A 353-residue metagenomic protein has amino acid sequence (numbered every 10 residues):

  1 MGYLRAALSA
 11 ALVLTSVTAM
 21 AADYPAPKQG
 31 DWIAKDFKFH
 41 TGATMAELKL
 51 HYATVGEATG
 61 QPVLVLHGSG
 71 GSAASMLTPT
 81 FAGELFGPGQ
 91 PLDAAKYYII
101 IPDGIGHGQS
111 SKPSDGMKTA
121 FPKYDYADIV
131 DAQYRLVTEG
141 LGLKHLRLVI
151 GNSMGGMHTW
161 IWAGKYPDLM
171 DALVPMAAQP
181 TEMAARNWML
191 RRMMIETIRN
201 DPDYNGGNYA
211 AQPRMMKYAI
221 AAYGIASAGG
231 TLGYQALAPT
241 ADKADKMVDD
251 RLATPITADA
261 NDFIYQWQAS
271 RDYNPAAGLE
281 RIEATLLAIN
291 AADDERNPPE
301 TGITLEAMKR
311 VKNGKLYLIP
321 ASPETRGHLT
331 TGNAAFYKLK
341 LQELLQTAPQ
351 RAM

Functional and structural regions predicted by a protein language model:
A53-D115, I303: N-terminal cap/lid subdomain of alpha/beta-hydrolase-fold enzymes
A127-L148, K165: Conserved acidic catalytic loop of the alpha/beta-hydrolase fold
K144-A184: Conserved hydrolase catalytic core segment
L169-A253: Alpha/beta-hydrolase-fold enzymes
D262-G278: Active-site nucleophile elbow and catalytic-triad environment of alpha/beta-hydrolase enzymes
I282, A288-N290: Short beta-strand/loop motif that positions the catalytic acidic residue of the alpha/beta-hydrolase fold
E295-I303: Conserved alpha/beta-hydrolase "acid-adjacent" motif
N313-M353: Catalytic active-site module of serine/aspartate enzymes centered on a nucleophile-bearing elbow/loop
